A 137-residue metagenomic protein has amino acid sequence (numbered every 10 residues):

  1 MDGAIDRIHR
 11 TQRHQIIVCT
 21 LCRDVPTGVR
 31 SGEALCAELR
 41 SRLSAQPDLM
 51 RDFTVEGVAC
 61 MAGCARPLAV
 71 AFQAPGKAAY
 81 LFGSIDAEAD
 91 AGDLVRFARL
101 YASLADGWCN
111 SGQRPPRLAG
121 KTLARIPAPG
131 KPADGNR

Functional and structural regions predicted by a protein language model:
M1-V25, D134-R137: Polybasic, low-complexity association/targeting segments
R7-I17, R40-A62: Immediate flanking context of iron-sulfur cluster ligation sites
H14-G28, E56-Q73: Local cysteine-cluster metal-coordination motifs and their immediate loop/turn environment, predominantly Fe-S cluster
D24-E33, A87: Short, surface-exposed loop/turn motifs that are enriched in glycine and acidic residues and include a nearby proline
E33-D52, G83-D86, D93-L94: Ferredoxin-type iron-sulfur electron-transfer modules in oxidoreductases and energy-metabolism complexes
M50-C60, D86-L118: Short Fe-S-cluster ligation motifs
R66, F72-K77, A98-R137: Short flanking/linker segments adjacent to small metal-binding domains or redox-active Cys/His motifs
A78-F82: Short small-residue beta-strand/loop micro-motif enriched in glycine and branched aliphatics
